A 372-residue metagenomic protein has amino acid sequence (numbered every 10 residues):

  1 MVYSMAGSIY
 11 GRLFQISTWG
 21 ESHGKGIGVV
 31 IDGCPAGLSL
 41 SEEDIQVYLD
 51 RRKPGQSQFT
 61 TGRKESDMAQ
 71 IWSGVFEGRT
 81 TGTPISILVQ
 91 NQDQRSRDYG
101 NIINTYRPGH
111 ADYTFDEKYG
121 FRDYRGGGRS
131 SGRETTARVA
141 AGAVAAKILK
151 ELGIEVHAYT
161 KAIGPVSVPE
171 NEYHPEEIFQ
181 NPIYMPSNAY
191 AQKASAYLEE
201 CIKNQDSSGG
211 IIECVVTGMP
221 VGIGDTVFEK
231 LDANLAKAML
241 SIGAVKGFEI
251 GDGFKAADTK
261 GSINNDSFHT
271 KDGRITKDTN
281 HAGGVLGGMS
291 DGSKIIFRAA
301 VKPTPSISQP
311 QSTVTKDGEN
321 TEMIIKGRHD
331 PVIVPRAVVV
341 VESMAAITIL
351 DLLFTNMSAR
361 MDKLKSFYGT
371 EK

Functional and structural regions predicted by a protein language model:
S4-R63: N-terminal, positively charged regions that mediate nucleic acid binding
Q15, I87, S306-K372: Internal helix-turn-beta structural module
W19-K25, Q205-S208, I212-N320: Glycine-rich anion/phosphate-binding loop at the beta-strand->alpha-helix junction
K25-G37, R133-I154, E229, A233-K237 (+3 more regions): Alpha-helical support elements that line or immediately flank enzyme active sites and cofactor-binding pockets
Y48-P108, D112: Glycine-rich, N-terminal phosphate-binding loop and its surrounding beta-alpha-beta segment
G55-G74, T80, S167-N171, E177-A189 (+5 more regions): A structural-propensity feature for long, helix-poor, extended segments
I103-G128, Q311-H329: Short acidic, glycine/tyrosine-flanked loop/strand segments centered on an H-E-D-like triad
E117-V227: Glycine-rich, mobile lid/loop segments that gate access to catalytic sites or pores
